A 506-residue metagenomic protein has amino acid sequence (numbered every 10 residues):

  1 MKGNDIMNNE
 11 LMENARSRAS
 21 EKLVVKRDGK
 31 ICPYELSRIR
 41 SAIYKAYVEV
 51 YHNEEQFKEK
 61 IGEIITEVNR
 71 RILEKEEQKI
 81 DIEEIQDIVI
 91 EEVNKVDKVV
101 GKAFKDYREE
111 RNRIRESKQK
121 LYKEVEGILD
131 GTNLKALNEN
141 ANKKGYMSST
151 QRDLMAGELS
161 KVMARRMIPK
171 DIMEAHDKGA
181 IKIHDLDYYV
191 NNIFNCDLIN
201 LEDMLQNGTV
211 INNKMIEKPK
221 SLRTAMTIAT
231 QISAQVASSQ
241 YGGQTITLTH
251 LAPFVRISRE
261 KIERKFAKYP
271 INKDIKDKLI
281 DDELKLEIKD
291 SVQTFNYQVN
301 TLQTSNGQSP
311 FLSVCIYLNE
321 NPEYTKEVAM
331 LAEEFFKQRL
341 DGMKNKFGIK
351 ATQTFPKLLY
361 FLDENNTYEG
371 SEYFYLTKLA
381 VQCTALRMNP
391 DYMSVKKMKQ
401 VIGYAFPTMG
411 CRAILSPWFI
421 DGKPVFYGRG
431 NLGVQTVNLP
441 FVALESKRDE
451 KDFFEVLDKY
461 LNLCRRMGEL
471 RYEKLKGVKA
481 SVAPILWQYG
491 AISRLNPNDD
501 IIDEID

Functional and structural regions predicted by a protein language model:
K2-G131: Charged, amphipathic alpha-helical regulatory modules used for macromolecular assembly or allosteric control
I114, L121-I505: Conserved catalytic cores of very large enzyme subunits
